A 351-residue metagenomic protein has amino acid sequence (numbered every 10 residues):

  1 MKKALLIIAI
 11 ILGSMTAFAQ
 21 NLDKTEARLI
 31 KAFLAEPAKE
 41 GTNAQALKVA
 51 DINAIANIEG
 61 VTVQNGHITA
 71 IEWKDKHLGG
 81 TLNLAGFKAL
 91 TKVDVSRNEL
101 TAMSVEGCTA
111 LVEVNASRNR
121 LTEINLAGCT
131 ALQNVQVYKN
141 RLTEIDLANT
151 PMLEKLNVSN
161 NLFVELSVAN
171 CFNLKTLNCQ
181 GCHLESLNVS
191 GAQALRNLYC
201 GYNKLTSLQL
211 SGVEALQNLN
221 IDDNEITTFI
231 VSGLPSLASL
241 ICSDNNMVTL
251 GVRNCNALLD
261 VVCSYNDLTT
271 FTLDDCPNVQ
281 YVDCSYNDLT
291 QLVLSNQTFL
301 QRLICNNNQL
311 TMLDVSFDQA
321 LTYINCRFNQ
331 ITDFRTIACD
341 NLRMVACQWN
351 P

Functional and structural regions predicted by a protein language model:
K3-K92, T109, T130, P151 (+4 more regions): N-terminal capping/linker segments that flank leucine-rich repeat
N65, F87-L90, C108-L111, C129-L132 (+10 more regions): Leucine-rich repeat
T69-I71, V93-V95, V114-A116, Q133-V137 (+10 more regions): Conserved hydrophobic beta-strand positions in leucine-rich repeat
T81-L82, M103, I124, I145 (+9 more regions): Canonical leucine-rich repeat
A110, T122-E123: Thr-biased low-complexity repeat/linker tracts and other Thr-enriched repetitive architectures
R327-P351: Leucine-rich solenoid repeat scaffolds
